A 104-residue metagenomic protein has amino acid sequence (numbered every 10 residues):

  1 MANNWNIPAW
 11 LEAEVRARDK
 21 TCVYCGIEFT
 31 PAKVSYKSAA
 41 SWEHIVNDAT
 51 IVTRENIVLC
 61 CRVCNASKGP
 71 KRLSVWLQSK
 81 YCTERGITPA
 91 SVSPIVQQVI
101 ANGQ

Functional and structural regions predicted by a protein language model:
M1-I27, R85-G103: Short, charged surface segments at domain edges that flank catalytic/cofactor-binding sites
L11, V46, N65: Generic anion/oxyanion-binding catalytic loop in active/binding sites
R18-T21, N56-C60: Secretory pathway export signals and precursors
C22, A49-V52, K80: A broad, structure-centric signal for solvent-exposed, well-ordered loop/edge residues that line or flank functional
I27-L59, K68-V75: Histidine-centered nuclease catalytic patch
E55-N56, V63-Q104: A detector for short metal-coordination/catalytic motifs
